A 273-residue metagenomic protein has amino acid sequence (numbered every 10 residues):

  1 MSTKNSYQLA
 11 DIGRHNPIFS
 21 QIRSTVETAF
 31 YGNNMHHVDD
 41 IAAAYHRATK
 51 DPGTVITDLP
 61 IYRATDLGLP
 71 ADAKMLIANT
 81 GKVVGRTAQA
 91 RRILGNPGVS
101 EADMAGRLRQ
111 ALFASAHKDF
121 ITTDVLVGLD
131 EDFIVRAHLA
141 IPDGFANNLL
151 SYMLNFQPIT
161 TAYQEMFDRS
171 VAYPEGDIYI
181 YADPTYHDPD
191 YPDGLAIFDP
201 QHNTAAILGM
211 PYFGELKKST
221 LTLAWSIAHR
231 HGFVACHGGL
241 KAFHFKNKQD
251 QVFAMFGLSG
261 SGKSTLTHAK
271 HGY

Functional and structural regions predicted by a protein language model:
S2-Q251: A noncatalytic interaction/capping subdomain that flanks phosphate/NTP-handling catalytic cores
F243-Y273: Glycine-rich phosphate-binding P-loop
